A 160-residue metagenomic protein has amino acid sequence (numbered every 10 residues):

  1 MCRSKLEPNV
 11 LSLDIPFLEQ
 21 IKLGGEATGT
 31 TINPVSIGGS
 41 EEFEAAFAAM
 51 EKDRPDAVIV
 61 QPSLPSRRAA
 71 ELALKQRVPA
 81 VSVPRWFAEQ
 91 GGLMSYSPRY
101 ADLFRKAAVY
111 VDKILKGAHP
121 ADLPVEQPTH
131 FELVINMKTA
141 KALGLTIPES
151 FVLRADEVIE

Functional and structural regions predicted by a protein language model:
M1-E160: Short hydrophobic alpha-helices and adjacent helix-cap/hinge residues
